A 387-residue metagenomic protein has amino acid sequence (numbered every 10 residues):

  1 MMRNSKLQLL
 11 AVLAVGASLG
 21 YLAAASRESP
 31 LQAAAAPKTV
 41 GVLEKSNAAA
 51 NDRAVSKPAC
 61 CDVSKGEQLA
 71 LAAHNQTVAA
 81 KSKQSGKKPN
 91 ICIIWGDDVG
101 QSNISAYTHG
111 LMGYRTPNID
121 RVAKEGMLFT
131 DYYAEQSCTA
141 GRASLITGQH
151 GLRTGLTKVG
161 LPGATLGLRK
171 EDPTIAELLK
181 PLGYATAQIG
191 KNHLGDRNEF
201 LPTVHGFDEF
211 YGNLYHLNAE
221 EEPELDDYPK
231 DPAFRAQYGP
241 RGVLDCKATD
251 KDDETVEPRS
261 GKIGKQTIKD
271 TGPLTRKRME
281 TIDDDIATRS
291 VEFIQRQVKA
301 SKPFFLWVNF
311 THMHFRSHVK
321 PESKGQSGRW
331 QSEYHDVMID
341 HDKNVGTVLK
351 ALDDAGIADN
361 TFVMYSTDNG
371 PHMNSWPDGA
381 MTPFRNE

Functional and structural regions predicted by a protein language model:
R3-E387: Formylglycine-dependent sulfatase
